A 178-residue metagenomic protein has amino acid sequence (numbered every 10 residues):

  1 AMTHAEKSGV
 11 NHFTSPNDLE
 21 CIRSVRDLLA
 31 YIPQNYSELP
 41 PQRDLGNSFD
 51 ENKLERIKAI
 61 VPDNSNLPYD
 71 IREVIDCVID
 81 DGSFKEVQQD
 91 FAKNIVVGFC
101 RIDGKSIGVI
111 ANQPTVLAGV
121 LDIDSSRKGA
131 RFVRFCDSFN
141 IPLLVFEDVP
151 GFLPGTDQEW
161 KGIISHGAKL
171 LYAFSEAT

Functional and structural regions predicted by a protein language model:
A1-T178: Ligand-binding clefts of soluble mixed alpha/beta catalytic domains
